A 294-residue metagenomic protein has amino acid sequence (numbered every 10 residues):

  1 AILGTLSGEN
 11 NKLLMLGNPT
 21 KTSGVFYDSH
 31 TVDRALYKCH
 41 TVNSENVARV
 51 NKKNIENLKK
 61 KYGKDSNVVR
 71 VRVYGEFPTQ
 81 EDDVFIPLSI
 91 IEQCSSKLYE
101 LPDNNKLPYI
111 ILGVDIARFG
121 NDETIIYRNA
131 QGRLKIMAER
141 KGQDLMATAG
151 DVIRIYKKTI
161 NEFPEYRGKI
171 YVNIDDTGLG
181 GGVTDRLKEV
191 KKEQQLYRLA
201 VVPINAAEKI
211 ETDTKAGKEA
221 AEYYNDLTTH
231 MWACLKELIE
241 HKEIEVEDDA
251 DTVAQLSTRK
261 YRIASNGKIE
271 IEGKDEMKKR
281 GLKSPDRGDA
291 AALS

Functional and structural regions predicted by a protein language model:
A1, I125, A147-I155, D289: Well-ordered alpha-helical segments embedded in enzymatic catalytic cores
A1-D65, V183-P203: ASCE P-loop NTPase helicase motor core
T5-G17, E123-G132, D176: A short alpha/beta connector and helix-capping loop motif
T22-V25, A130-K268: Mg2+-dependent endonuclease catalytic cores in nucleic-acid-processing enzymes, primarily RNase H-like
V47-V114: ATPase catalytic-site recognition across NTP-hydrolyzing enzymes
N105-A130: Gly/Thr-rich phosphate-binding beta-strand-loop-beta motif of the actin/hexokinase/Hsp70
G113-V114, E247-S294: Charge-patterned, long linear interaction tracts outside catalytic cores
